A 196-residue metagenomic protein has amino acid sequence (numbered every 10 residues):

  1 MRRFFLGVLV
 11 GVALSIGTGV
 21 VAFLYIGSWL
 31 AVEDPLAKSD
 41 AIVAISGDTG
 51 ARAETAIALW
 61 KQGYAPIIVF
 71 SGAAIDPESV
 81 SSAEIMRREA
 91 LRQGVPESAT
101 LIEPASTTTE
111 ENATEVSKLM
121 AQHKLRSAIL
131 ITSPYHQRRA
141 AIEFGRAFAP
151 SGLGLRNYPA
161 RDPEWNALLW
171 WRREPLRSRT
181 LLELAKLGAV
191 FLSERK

Functional and structural regions predicted by a protein language model:
M1-E33: N-terminal type II signal-anchor transmembrane helix that functions as the membrane-insertion/stop-transfer segment
V21, Y25, A56, G188-R195: Structural signature of transmembrane alpha-helix termini at the membrane-water interface
L24-R172: A structural signal for short, hydrophobic/glycine-enriched beta-strand patches
R172-K196: A transmembrane-helix-recognition feature enriched in membrane-embedded lipid enzymes and envelope glyco-/phospholipid
